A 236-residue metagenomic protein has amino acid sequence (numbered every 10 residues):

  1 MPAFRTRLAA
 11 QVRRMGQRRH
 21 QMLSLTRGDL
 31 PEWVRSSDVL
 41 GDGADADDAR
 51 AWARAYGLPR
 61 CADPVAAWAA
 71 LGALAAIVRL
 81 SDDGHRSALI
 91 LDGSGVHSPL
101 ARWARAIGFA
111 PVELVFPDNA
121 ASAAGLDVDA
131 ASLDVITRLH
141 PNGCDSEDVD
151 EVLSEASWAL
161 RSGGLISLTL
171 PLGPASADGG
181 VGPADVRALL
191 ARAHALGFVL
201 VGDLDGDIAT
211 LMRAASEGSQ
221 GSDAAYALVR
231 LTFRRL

Functional and structural regions predicted by a protein language model:
M1-R86, P99, W103-F109, G179-T232 (+1 more regions): N-terminal accessory regions of S-adenosyl-L-methionine
R86-G125: Class I SAM-dependent methyltransferase SAM/SAH-binding core
P111, I166-S167: A short hydrophobic/small-residue beta-strand
A124-I136: A short acidic, Gly/Pro-enriched loop at the edge of an enzyme's catalytic core that lines a small-molecule cofactor
D134-D148: A short SAM/SAH-binding and catalytic strip from SAM-dependent methyltransferases
D150-L165: A short glycine-rich, Lys/Arg-flanked "PGG" loop and its adjoining helix->strand segment in the class I
L168-L172: Acidic carboxylate diad motif detector
